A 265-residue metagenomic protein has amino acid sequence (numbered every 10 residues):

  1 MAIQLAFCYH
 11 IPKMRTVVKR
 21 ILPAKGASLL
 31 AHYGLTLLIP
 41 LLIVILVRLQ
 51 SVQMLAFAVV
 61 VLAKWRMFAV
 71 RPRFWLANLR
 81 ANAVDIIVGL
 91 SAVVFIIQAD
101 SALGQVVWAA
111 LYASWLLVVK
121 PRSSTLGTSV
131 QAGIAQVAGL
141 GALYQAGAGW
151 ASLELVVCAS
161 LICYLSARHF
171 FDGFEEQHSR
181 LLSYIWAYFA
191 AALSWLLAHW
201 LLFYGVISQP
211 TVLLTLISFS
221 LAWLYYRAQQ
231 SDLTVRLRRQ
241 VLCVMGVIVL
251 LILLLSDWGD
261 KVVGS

Functional and structural regions predicted by a protein language model:
Q4-P121, S231-S265: N-terminal topogenic module of multi-pass integral membrane proteins
V60-V61, W186-A191, P210-Y226: Hydrophobic alpha-helical membrane segments
A81-V94, Q131-Q145, L182-L196, Q240-L250: Small-residue-rich segments of transmembrane alpha-helices in multi-pass membrane proteins, especially helix faces
L90, C163-Y164, A191, W195 (+1 more regions): Transmembrane alpha-helical segments of multi-pass membrane transport proteins and ion-pumping complexes
A102-W115, V119-A192: Membrane-proximal helix-loop-helix units in multi-pass membrane proteins
W195-L216: Short alpha-helical packing/oligomerization segments
W200-G205, L224-R236: Membrane-helix boundary connector in multi-pass membrane proteins
